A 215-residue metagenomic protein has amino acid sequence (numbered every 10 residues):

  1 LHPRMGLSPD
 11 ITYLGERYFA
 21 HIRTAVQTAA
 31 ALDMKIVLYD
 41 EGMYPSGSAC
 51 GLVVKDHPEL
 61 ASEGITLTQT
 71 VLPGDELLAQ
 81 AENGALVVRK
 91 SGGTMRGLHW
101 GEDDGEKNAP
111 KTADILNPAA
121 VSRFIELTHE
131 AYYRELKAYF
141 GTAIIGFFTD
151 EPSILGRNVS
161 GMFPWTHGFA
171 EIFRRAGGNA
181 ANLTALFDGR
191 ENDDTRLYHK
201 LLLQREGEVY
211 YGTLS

Functional and structural regions predicted by a protein language model:
L1-I11: N-terminal-proximal low-complexity accessory segments that begin disordered and transition into the first
T12-G212: Mature extracytoplasmic enzyme cores
